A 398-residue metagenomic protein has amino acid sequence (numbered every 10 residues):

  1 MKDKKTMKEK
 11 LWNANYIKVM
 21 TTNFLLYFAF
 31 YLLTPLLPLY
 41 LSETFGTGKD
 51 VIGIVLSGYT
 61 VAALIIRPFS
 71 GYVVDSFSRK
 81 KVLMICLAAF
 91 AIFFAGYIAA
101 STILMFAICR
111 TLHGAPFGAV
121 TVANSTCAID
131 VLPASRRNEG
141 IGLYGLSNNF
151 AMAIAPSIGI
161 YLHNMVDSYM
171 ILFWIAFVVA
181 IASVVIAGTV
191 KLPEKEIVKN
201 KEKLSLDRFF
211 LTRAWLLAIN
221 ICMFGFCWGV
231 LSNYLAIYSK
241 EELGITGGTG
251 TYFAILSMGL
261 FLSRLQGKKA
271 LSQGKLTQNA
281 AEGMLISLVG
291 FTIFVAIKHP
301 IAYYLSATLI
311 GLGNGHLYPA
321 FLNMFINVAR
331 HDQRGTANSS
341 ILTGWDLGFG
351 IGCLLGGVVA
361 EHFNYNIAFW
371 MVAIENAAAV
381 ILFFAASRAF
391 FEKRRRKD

Functional and structural regions predicted by a protein language model:
K2-N13, L192-A218: Juxtamembrane intracellular "pre-TM" segments in multi-pass secondary transporters
W12-V55, G225-E242: Helix-loop boundary and gating motifs at the non-cytosolic
T60-P68, M152-A153, S257-L265, F349-G350: Residue-level signature of mid-helix packing/kink "hotspots" within the transmembrane helices of 12-pass Major
I66-S78, S263-K275: Helix-to-loop junctions at the C-terminal end of transmembrane segments in multipass secondary transporters
K81-A95, Q278-T292: Structural signature of the two symmetry-related core transmembrane helices
L104-L112, I301-L309: Paired small-residue
T111-S147: Cytoplasmic helix-loop-helix junction between adjacent transmembrane helices in 12-TM secondary transporters
F177-E196, L382-S387: C-terminal membrane-cytosol helix-exit motif in multi-pass small-molecule transporters
